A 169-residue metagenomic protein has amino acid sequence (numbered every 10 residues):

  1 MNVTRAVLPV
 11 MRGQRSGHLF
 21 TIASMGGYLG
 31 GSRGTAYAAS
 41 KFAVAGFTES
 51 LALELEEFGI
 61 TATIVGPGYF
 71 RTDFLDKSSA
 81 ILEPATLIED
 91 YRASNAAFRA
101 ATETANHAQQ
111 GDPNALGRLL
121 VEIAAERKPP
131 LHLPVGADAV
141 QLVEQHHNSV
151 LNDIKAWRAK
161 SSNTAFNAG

Functional and structural regions predicted by a protein language model:
M1, Y37: Catalytic tyrosine of NAD(P)H-dependent dehydrogenase/reductases that use a Tyr as the general acid/base
T4, S40: Active-site helix of classical SDR
M11-Q14: Helix-to-beta-strand junctions that scaffold the AdoMet/dcAdoMet cofactor pocket in Class I SAM-dependent enzymes
S24: Residue(s) in the substrate-gating loop at a strand-loop-helix junction that position the organic substrate next
L29, S50-I60: Active-site-adjacent segment of SDR/Rossmann-fold oxidoreductases
L29-A36: Active-site loop immediately N-terminal to the catalytic Tyr-X3-Lys motif of short-chain dehydrogenase/reductase
E57-P130: SDR active-site lid
H132-L142: Short-chain dehydrogenase/reductase
